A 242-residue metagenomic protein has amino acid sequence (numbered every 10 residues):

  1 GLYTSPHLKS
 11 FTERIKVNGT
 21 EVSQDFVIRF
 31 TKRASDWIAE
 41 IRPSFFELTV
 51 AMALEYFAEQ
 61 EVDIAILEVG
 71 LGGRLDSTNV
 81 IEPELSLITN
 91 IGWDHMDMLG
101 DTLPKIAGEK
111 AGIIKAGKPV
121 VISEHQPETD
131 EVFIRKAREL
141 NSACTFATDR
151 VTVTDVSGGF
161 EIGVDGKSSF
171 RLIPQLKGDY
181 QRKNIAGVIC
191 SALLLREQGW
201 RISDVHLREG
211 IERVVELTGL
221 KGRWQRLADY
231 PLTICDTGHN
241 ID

Functional and structural regions predicted by a protein language model:
L2, S123-E124, K136-D155, Q175-G178 (+2 more regions): Beta-strand->loop->alpha-helix junctions that form or flank phosphate-binding loops in nucleotide-handling enzymes
L2-I81, D97-L99, E128: ATP-dependent carboxylate-amine ligase catalytic core
L8-T12, V153-F160: A short, compositionally biased
S23-V27, D155-S168: Acidic-glycine-rich active-site phosphate/pyrophosphate-binding loop
A34-W37, I41, Q60, E109 (+4 more regions): Change "in soluble alpha/beta enzymes" to "in soluble alpha/beta proteins
I64-V69, S77-L87, I91-G92, M96 (+2 more regions): Nucleotide phosphate-binding/pyrophosphate-handling subdomain across enzymes that bind or process nucleotide phosphates
G73-L75, V80-N141: Conserved catalytic-core segment of NTP-binding enzymes
P119, A143-T145, L232-T233: Conserved beta-strand segments of alpha/beta enzyme cores
